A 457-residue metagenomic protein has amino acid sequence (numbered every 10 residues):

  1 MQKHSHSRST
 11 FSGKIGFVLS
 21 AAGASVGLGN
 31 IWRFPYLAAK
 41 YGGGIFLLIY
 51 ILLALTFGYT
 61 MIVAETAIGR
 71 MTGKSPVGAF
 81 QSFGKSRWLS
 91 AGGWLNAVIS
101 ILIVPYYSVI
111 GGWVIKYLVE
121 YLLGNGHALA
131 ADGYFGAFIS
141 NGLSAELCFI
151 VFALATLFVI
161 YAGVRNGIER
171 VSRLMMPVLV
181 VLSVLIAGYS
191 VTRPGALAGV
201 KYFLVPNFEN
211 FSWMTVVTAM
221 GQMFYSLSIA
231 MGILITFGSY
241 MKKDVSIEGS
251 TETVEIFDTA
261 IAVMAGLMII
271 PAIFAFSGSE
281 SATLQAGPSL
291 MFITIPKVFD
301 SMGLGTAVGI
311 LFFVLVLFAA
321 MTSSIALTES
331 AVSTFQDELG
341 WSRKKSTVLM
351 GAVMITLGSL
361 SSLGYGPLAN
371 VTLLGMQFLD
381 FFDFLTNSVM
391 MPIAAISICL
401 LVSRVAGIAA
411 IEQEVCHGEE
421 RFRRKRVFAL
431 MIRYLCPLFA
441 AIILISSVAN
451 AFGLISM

Functional and structural regions predicted by a protein language model:
M1-W32, M61-T66, R70-F83, R87-A91 (+2 more regions): Membrane-interface "cap" regions at the ends of multi-pass membrane proteins
Q2-S7, F11, E169, R173-M321 (+1 more regions): Membrane-embedded translocation segments of transport machinery
S5-R8, Y36-Y41, P76-L95, S108-R165 (+5 more regions): Inter-helical loop and helix-membrane interface segments of multi-pass membrane transporters/permeases
T10-A21, I45-I49, R87-I101, L147-F152 (+6 more regions): Select transmembrane alpha-helical segments in multipass membrane proteins
G13-L53, I235-G238, G249-E252, I256-T259 (+2 more regions): Transmembrane helix-boundary motif of multi-pass solute transporters/channels
G16-F17, A24, G142, E146-L147 (+5 more regions): Loop-to-transmembrane helix boundary motifs in multi-pass membrane proteins
A38-A64, S144, M390-A394: Extracellular loop-to-transmembrane helix junctions
L379-L400, R423-M457: A generic transmembrane alpha-helix motif of multi-pass inner-membrane proteins
